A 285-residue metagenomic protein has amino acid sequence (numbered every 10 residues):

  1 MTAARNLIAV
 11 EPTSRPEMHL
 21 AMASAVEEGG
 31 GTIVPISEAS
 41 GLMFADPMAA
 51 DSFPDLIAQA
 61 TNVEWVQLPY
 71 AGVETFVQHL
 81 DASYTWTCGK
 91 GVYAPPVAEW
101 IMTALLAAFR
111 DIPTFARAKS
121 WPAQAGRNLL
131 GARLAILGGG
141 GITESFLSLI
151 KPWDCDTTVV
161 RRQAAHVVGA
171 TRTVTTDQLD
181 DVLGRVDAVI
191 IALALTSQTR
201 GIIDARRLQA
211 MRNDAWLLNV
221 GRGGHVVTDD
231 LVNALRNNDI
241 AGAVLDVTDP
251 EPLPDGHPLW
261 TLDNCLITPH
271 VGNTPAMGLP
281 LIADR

Functional and structural regions predicted by a protein language model:
M1-M48: N-terminal glycine-/charge-rich "phosphate-binding" loop or analogous flexible N-terminal tail
E17-M18, T87-V97, T114-A118, E251-R285: C-terminal helix-to-coil terminal segments
G41-A118: Phosphate/diphosphate ligand-binding glycine-rich loop within oxidoreductases
L42-A45, L68, I190-I191, N219 (+2 more regions): Redox-cofactor binding/interface segments in oxidoreductases and associated redox assembly factors
P54-N62, V77-A82, L208-N213, A234-D239 (+1 more regions): Short, conserved loop/helix-junction motifs that constitute active-site signature segments in enzyme catalytic cores
I112-S145: Glycine-rich NAD(P)-binding loop of Rossmann-like domains
P152-G169: NAD(P)-binding Rossmann-fold cofactor-contacting core
A164-P258: Rossmann-like adenosine-cofactor binding region
